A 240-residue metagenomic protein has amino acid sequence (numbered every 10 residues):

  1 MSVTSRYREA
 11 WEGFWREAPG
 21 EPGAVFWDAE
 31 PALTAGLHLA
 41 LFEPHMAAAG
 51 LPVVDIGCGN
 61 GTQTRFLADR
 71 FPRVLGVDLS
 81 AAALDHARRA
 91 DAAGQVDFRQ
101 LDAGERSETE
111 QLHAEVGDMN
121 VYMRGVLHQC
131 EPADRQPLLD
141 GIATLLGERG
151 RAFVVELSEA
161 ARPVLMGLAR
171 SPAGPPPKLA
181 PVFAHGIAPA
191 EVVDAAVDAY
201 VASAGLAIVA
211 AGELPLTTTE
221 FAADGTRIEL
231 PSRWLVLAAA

Functional and structural regions predicted by a protein language model:
M1-A114, P132-P137, G141, G150-A240: Class I (Rossmann-like) S-adenosyl-L-methionine-dependent methyltransferase catalytic domain, capturing the SAM-binding
V116-M119: A glycine-rich helix->loop->beta "capping" turn within Rossmann-like NAD(P)(H)-dependent oxidoreductase domains
Y122: A conserved beta-strand element that flanks and buttresses the S-adenosyl-L-methionine
G125: Oxyanion-hole/transition-state-stabilizing segment in secreted/luminal serine hydrolases and related acyltransferases
H128-C130: A short His-aromatic
T144-L146: Conserved helix-to-beta-strand junction in the class I
